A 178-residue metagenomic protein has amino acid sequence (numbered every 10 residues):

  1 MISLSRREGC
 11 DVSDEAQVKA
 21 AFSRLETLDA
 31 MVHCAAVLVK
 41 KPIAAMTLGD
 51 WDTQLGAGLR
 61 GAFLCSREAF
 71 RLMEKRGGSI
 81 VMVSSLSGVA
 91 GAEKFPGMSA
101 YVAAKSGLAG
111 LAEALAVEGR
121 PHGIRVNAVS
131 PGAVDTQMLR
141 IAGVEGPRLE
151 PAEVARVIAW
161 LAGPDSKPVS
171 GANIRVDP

Functional and structural regions predicted by a protein language model:
S5-A16: Rossmann-fold cofactor-recognition segment
A35-K40: Conserved NAD(P)H cofactor-binding loop of Rossmann-fold oxidoreductase domains
P42-I43, D50-D52: Substrate-binding pocket helix/loop in short-chain dehydrogenase/reductase
S66, Y101-A104, A112: Active-site helix of classical SDR
R71, E113, V117-E118, K167: Alpha-helical segment proximal to the catalytic Tyr-Lys
S85: Residue(s) in the substrate-gating loop at a strand-loop-helix junction that position the organic substrate next
P121, A128, V144-P178: C-terminal helical subdomain
